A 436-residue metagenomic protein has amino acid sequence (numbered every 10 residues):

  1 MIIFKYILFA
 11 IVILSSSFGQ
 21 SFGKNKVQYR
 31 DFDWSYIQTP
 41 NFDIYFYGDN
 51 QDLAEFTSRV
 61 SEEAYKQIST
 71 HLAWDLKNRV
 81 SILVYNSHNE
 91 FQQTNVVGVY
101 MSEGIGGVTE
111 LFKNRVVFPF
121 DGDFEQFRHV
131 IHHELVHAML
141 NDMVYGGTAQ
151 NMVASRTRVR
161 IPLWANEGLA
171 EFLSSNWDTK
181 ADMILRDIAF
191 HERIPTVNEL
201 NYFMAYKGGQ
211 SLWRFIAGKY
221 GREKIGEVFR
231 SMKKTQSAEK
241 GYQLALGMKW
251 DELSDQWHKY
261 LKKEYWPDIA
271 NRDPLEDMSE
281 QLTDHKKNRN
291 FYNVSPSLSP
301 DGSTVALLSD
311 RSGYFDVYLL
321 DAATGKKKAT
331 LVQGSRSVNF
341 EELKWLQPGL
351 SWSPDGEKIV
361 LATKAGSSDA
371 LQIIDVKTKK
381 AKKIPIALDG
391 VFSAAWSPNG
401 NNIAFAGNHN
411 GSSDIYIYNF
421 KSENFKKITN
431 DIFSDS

Functional and structural regions predicted by a protein language model:
I2-F9: Sec-dependent signal peptide recognition, specifically the positively charged N-region followed immediately by
I11-G19: Hydrophobic h-region of N-terminal signal peptides that target proteins for export in Gram-negative bacteria
G19-P162, T179-K180, S237-G241: Juxtacatalytic substrate-recognition/specificity segment
N25-Q28, W34-Y36, R230, K234-E341 (+3 more regions): Beta/coil-rich, acidic/histidine-enriched accessory regions frequently appended to metallopeptidases
I44, I68, L163-A181, D187-M248: Active-site-proximal alpha-helical
M183, N288-F291, L308-Y318, G334-W345 (+3 more regions): A flexible loop/linker signature enriched in serine peptidases of the S9 family
G302-V305, I359, G400-A404: Hydrophobic beta-strand positions that form the internal "hydrophobic ladder" of WD40/Gbeta-like beta-propeller blades
T324-K326, T378-K380, S422-N424: Short coil turn/linker residues within repeat-based beta-strand modules
